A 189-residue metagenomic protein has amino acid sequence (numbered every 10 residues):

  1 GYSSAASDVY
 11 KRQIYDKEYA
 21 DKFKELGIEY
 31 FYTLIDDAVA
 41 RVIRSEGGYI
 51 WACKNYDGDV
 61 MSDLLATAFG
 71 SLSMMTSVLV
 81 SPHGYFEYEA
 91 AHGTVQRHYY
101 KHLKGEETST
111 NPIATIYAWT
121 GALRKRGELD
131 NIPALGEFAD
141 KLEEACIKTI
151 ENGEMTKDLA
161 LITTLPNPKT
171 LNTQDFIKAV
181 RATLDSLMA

Functional and structural regions predicted by a protein language model:
G1-A6, Y10: Single conserved hydrophobic/aromatic residue that forms the stacking wall/gate of nucleotide- or nucleobase-binding
S4, D37, Y56-G58: Glycine-rich beta-alpha junction loops
R12-I35: A glycine-rich helix N-cap at a beta->alpha junction
I14-E18, A118, A179: Amphipathic alpha-helical segments that form well-ordered structural scaffolds and often line/cohere around active
E29-V39, T163-L165, M188: Short, conserved loop-to-beta-strand elements that form functional interface hotspots
V39-A40, S71-L72, L79, I177 (+1 more regions): A domain-level signal for the structural core that forms small-molecule/cofactor-binding pockets and catalytic centers
V42-K141, K148-T149: Glycine-rich phosphate/nucleotide-binding loop
K104-T110, K125-M188: Internal helix-turn-beta structural module
